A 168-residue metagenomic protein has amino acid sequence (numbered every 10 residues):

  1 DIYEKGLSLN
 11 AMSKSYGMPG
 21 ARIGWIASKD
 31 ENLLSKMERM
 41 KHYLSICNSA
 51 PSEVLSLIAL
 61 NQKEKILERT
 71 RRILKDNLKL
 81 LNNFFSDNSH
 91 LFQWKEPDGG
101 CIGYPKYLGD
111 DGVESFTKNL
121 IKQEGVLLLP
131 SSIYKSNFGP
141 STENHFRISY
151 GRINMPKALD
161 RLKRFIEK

Functional and structural regions predicted by a protein language model:
I2-K75, N82: Conserved core segment of the aminotransferase class I/II
G6, L91-F92, V126: Short, conserved active-site loop motifs that form the nucleotide-linked donor/cofactor pocket
M12-S13, L91-F92, S132-N137: Short, solvent-exposed loop/turn elements at beta->coil junctions and helix N-caps that rim active or binding pockets
K29-D30, N61, K106-L108, G151-I153: Residue-level recognition of strand-loop junctions within catalytic nucleotide-signaling folds
L33, F85-K95: Surface-exposed helix-capping loop/turn segments at secondary-structure junctions
L57, I73-N82, W94-Y107, V113 (+1 more regions): Conserved glycine-rich beta-strand-loop-beta hairpin in the small C-terminal domain of fold type I
N119-L128, K135-K168: PLP-dependent enzyme catalytic core of the Aspartate aminotransferase-like
